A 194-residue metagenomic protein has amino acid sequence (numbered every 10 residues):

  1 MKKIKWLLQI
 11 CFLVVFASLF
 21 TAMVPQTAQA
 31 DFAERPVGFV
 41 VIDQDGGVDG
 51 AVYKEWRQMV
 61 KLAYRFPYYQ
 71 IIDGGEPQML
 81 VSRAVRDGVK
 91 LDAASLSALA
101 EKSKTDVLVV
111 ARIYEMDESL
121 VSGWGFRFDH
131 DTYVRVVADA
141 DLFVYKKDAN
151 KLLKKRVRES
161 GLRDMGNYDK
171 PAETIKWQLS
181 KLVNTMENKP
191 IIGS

Functional and structural regions predicted by a protein language model:
K2-F12: Bacterial N-terminal signal peptides that target proteins for export
I10-A22: Bacterial N-terminal signal peptides
A22-M79, V157-R158, M186-S194: A structural "domain/chain start" motif
M23, A28-G38, K102-S103, E115-E118 (+1 more regions): C-terminal/domain-edge helix-coil "capping" segments
V41-G50, S82-D87, D164-D169: Second-shell loop/turn segments in exported
Y53, R57, K61, A93-S97 (+2 more regions): Extracytoplasmic/secreted envelope proteins and their assembly/folding machinery, especially bacterial periplasmic
I72-S122: Short, solvent-exposed, polar/charged sequence segments at loop or secondary-structure edges
V121-Y133: Glycine- and small hydrophobic-rich membrane-insertion segments that are intrinsically disordered in solution
